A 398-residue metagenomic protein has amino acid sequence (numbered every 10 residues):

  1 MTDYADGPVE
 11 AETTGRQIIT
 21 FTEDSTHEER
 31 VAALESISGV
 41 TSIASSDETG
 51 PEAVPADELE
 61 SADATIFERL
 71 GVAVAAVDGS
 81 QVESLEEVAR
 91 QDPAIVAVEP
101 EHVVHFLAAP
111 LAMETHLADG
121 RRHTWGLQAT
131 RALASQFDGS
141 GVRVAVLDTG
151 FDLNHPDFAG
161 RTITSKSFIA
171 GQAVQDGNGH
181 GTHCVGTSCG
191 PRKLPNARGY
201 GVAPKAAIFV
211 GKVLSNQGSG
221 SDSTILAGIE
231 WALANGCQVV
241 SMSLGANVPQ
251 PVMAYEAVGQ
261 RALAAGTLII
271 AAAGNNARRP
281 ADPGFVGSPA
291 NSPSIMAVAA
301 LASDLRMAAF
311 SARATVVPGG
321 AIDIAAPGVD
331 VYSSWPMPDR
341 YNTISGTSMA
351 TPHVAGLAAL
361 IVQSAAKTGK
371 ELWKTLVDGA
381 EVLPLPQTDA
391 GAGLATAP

Functional and structural regions predicted by a protein language model:
T2-D6, E10, P51-V72, E87-R143 (+2 more regions): Protease zymogen maturation seam
E12-T22: Short glycine-/aliphatic-rich beta-strand segments at the starts of folded cytosolic domains
I18, V74, R143-V146, G186 (+7 more regions): Structural recognition of the beta-strand scaffold that forms the well-ordered cores of secreted hydrolase catalytic
R30-S38, S84-P93: Short amphipathic alpha-helices in soluble, non-transmembrane regions that often serve as interface/regulatory elements
L107-L111, D222, G245-I322, D330-A355: Substrate-binding/specificity loop regions of serine endopeptidase catalytic domains, predominantly subtilases
L133-V144, G150-T164, Q172-S223, Q238 (+6 more regions): Subtilisin-like serine protease catalytic core
V185-S188, F209-S215, E230, Q238 (+2 more regions): Hydrolase catalytic cores
G199-A203, L233-G245, V252-M253, V258 (+4 more regions): C-terminal subdomain of the subtilisin-like protease fold in secreted/lumenal serine endopeptidases
